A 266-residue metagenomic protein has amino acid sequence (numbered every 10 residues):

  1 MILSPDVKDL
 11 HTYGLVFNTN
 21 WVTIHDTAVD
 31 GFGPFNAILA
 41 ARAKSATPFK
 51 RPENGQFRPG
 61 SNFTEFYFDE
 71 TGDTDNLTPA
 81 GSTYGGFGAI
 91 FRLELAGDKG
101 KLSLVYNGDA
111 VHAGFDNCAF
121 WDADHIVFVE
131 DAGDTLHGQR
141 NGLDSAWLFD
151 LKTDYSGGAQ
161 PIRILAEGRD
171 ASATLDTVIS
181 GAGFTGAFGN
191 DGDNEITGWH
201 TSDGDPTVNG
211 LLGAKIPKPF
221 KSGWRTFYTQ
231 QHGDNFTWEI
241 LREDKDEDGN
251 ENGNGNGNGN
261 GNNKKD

Functional and structural regions predicted by a protein language model:
M1-D266: Sequence/structural signature of beta-propeller domains
